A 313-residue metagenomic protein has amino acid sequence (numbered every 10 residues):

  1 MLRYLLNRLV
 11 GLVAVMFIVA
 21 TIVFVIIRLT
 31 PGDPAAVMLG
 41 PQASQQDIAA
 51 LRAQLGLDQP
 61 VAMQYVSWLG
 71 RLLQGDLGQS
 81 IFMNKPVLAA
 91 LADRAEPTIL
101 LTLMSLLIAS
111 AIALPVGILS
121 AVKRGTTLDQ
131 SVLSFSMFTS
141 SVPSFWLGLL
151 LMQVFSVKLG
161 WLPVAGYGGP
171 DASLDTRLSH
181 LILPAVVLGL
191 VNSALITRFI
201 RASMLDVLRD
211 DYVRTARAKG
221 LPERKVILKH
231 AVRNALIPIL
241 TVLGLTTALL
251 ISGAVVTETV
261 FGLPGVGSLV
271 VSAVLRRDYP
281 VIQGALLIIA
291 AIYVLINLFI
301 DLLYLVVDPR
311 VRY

Functional and structural regions predicted by a protein language model:
L2-Y4, L91-Q130, S144, D171-Y313: Alpha-helical transmembrane segments of integral membrane proteins, especially multi-pass inner/plasma-membrane
L6-L12, M16: N-terminal signal-anchor/signal peptide hydrophobic helix marking the start of the first transmembrane segment
V15-V66, M83, L159-H180: Hydrophobic alpha-helical transmembrane segments of membrane transport/permease proteins and related membrane-embedded
I22-L29, G70, S134-A165, V187-S193: Membrane-water interface segments at the C-terminal ends of transmembrane alpha-helices in multi-pass inner-membrane
V23, I27, P31, A35 (+7 more regions): Membrane-water interface at transmembrane helix exits
A43-D76, I182, V213, G262-S272: Short hydrophobic, aromatic-rich alpha-helical segments embedded in or entering the lipid bilayer of multi-pass
D58-L114: An internal, D/E-rich "acidic patch" concept
